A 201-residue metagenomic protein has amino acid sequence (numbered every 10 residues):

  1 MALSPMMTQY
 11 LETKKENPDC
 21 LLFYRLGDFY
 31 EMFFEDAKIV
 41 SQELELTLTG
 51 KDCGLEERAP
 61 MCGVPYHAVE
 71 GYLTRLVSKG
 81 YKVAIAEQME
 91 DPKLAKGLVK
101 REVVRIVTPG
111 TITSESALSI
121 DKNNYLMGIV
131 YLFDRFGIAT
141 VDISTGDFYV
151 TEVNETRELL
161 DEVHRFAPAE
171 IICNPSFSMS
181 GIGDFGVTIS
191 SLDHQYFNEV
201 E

Functional and structural regions predicted by a protein language model:
M1-E201: Basic, polar low-complexity surface loops/patches
